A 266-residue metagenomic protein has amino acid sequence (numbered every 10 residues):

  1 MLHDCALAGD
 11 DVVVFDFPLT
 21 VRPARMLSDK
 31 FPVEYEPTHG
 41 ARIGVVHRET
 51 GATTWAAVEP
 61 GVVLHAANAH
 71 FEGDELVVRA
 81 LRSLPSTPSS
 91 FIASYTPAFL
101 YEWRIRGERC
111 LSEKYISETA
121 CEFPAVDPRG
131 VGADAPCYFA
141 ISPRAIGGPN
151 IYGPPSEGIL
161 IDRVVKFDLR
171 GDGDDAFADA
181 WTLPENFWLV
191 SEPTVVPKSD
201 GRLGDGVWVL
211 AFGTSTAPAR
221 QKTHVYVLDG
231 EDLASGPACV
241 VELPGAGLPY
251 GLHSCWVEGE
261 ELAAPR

Functional and structural regions predicted by a protein language model:
M1-R266: Beta-propeller domains
